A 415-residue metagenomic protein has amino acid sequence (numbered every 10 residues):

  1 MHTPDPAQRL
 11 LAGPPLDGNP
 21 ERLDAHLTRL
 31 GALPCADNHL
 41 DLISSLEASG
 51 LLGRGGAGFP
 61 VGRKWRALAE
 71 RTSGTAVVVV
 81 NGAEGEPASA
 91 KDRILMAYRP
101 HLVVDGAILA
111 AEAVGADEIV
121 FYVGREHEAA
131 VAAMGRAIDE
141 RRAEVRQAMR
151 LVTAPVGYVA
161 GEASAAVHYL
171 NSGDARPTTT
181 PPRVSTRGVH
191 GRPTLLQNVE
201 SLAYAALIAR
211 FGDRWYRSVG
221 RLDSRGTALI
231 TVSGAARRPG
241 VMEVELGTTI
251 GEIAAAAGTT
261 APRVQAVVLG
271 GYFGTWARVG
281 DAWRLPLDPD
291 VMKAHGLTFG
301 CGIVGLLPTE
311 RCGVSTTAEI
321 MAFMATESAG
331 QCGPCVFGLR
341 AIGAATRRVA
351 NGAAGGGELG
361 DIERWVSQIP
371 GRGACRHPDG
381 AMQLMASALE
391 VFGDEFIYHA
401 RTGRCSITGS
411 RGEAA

Functional and structural regions predicted by a protein language model:
M1-I43: Cofactor-/ligand-binding subdomain signature composed of acidic, glycine-rich, tryptophan-containing flexible loops
R22-R29, V80-D92, T186-G188, T231-A236: Gly-rich Lys/Arg/Thr-decorated short loops/hinges at beta-loop-alpha junctions or inter-strand turns that position
R29-S45, S73-A76, G82, K91-L95 (+4 more regions): Ferredoxin-type iron-sulfur electron-transfer modules in oxidoreductases and energy-metabolism complexes
E47-L68, V156-H168, A325-F337, G373-M385: Conserved phosphate/anionic-ligand binding catalytic regions in large, soluble enzymes, centered on
A57, R63-W65, S89-D92, V131-R136 (+8 more regions): Short acidic, glycine/serine/threonine-rich loops at helix termini
K64, I119, T259-Y272: Short loop-to-beta-strand transition segments
R99-A113: Histidine-anchored nucleotide/phosphate-binding helix
E128-L246, A257-A261: Hydrophobic alpha-helical positions that pack around
